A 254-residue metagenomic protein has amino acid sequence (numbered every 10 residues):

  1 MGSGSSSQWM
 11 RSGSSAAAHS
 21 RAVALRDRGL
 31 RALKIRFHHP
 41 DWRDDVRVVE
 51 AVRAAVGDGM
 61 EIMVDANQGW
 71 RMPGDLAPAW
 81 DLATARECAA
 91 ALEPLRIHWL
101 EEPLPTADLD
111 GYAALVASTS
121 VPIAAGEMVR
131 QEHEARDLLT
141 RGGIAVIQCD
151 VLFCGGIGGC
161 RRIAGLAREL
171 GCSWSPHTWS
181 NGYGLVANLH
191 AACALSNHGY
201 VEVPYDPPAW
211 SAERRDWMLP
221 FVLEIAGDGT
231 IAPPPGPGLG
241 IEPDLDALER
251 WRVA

Functional and structural regions predicted by a protein language model:
M1-P94, E213-A254: N-terminal capping/lid subdomain adjacent to the active-site entrance of alpha/beta enzymes
G2-S7, R31-I35, I62-A66, L100-E101 (+4 more regions): Hydrophobic faces of well-ordered beta-strands that scaffold small-molecule active sites in alpha/beta enzyme cores
S5-W9, R36-P40, D65-R71, D75 (+5 more regions): Active-site beta-loop-alpha junctions enriched in small/polar residues
R11, P78, E102, A125 (+3 more regions): Hydrophobic alpha-helical scaffolding
L33, D65, L100, L138 (+3 more regions): Conserved, mostly hydrophobic/aromatic
L92-P103: Glycine/Thr-rich beta-alpha phosphate-binding loop at enzyme active sites
R96, A107-A124, V129-T230: Shared catalytic-loop signature of beta/alpha-barrel
